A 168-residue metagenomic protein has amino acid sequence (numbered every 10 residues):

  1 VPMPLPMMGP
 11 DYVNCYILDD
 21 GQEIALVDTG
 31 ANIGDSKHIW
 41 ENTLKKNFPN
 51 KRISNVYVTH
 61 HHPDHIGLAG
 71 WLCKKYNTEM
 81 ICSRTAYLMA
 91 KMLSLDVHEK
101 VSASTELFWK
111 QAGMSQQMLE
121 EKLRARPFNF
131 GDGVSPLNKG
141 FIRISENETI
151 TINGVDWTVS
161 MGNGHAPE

Functional and structural regions predicted by a protein language model:
V1-N47, K51: Conserved beta-strand hairpin/beta-sheet module of binuclear metal-dependent hydrolase folds, prominently
P4-L5, T29-A31, H61, T85 (+1 more regions): Active-site metal-binding loops of divalent metal-dependent hydrolases
M8-P10, I142-I144, N163-A166: A short catalytic or substrate-binding loop motif that flags glycine-/basic-rich loops and adjacent residues that bind
I17, N147-E168: Core dinuclear metal-dependent hydrolase active-site scaffold
E23-A25, N55, V155: Structural motif
D28-T29, V58, C82, G154: Small/polar loops that bind or transfer phosphate-bearing groups
D35, N42-T149: Active-site HxH/HxHxD metal-binding segment of metal-dependent hydrolases
